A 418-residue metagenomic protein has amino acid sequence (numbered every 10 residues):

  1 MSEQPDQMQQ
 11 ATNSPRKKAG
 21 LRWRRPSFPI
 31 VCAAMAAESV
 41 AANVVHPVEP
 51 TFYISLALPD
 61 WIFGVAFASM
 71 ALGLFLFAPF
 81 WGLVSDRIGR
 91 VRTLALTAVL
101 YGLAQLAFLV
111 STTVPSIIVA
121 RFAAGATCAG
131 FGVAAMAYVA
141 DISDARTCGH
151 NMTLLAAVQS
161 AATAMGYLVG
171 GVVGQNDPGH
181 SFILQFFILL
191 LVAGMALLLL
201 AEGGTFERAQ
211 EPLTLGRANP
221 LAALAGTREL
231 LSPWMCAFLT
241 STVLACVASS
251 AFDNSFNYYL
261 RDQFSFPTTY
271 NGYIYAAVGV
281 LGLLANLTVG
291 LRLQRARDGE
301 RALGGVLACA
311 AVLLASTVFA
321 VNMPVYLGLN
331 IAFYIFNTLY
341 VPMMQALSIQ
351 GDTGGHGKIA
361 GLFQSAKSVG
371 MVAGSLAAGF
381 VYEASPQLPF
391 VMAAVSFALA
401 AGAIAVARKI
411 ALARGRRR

Functional and structural regions predicted by a protein language model:
Q10-R25, G203-L239: Juxtamembrane intracellular "pre-TM" segments in multi-pass secondary transporters
R22-A71, C236-A237, C246-F264, N271-I274: Helix-loop boundary and gating motifs at the non-cytosolic
A71-P79, T163-A164, G279-L287, M371-V372: Residue-level signature of mid-helix packing/kink "hotspots" within the transmembrane helices of 12-pass Major
F77-G89, A285-D298, Y382: Helix-to-loop junctions at the C-terminal end of transmembrane segments in multipass secondary transporters
R92-A107, R301-A315: Structural signature of the two symmetry-related core transmembrane helices
A104, P115-A123, P324-A332: Paired small-residue
A120-A161: Cytoplasmic helix-loop-helix junction between adjacent transmembrane helices in 12-TM secondary transporters
G299-M344: C-terminal transmembrane helical hairpin of 12-TM major facilitator-type secondary transporters
